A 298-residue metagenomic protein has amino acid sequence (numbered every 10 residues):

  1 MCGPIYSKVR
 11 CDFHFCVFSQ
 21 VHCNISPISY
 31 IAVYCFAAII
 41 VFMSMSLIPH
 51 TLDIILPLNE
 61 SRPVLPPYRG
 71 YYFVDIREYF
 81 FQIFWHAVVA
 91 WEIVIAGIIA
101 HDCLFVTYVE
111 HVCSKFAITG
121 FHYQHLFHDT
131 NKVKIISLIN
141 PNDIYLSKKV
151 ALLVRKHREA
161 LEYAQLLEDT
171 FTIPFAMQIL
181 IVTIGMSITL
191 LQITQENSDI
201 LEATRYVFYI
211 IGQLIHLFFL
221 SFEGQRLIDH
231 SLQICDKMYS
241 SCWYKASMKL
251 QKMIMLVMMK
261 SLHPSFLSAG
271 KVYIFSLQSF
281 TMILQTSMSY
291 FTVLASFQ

Functional and structural regions predicted by a protein language model:
M1-Q298: Membrane-embedded alpha-helical segments and the immediately adjacent membrane-proximal loops of multi-pass integral
